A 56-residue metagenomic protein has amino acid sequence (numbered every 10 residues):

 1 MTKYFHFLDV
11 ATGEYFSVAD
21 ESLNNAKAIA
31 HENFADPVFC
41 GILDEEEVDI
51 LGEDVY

Functional and structural regions predicted by a protein language model:
M1-E14: Short aromatic-glycine-(Arg/Gly/Cys) micro-motifs in beta-strand/loop hairpins
F16-V18: Short, solvent-exposed loop/hinge segments that bridge or flank secondary-structure elements
H31-Y56: Short, mixed-charge low-complexity intrinsically disordered segments
